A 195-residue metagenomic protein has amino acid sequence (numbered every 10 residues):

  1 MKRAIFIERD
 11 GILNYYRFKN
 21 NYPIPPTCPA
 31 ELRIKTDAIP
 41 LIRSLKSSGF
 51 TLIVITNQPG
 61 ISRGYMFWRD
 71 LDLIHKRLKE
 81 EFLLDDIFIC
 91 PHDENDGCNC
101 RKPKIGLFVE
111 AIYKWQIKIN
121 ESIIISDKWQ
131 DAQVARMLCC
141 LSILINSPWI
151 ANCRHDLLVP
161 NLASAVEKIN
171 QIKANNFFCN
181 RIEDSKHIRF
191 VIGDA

Functional and structural regions predicted by a protein language model:
M1-T51: Active-site neighborhood of HAD-like aspartate-dependent phosphohydrolases
A4-F6, I53, I123, L157: Hydrophobic "anchor" residues on beta-strands that sit immediately upstream of conserved functional sites
I7-R9, T56, S126-D127: Active-site flanking residues adjacent to catalytic metal/cofactor-binding acidic residues
Y15-R17, P91, N146: Residue-level signal for short segments within beta-strands and strand-turn junctions of well-structured beta-sheet
F18-N20, M66-F67, R136-M137: Short amphipathic alpha-helical segments
Y22-P25, G60-G64, D93-C98, A151-C153: A short acidic, helix-capping loop that chelates divalent metal ions and anchors anionic groups
A38-L71, H75, L84-D93: Substrate-recognition element of Asp-dependent hydrolases with the DxDx(T/V) motif
R69, L73-E81, D85-D86, N95-I124 (+1 more regions): Asp-based, Mg2+/Mn2+-dependent phosphohydrolase catalytic module
